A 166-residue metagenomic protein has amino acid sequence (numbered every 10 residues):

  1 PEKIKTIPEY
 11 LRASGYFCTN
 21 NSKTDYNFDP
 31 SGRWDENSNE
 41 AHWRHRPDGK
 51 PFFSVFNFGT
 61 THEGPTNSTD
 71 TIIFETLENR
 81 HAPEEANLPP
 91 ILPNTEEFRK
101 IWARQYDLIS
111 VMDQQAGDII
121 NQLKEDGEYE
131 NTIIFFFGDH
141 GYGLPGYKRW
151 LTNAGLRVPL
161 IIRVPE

Functional and structural regions predicted by a protein language model:
P1-E166: Formylglycine-dependent sulfatase
